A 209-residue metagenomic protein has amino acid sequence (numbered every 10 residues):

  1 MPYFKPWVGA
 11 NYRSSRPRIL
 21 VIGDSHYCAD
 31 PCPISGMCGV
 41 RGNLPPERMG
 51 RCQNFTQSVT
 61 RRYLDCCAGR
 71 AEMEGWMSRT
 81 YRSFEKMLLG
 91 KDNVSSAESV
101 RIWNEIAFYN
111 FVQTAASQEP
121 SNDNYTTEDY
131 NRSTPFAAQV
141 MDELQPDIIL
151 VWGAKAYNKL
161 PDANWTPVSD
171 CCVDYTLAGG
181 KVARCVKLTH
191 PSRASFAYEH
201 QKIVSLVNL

Functional and structural regions predicted by a protein language model:
M1-L144, I148: A polyanion-binding, active-site-adjacent surface
V21, L150, C185-K187: Structural motif
D24-Y27, G153, H190: Glycine-rich His-Gly loop
R70-E72, G153-A156: A general structural signal for short secondary-structure boundary/capping elements
E119-A138, A156-L209: C-terminal capping/extension of enzyme domains
